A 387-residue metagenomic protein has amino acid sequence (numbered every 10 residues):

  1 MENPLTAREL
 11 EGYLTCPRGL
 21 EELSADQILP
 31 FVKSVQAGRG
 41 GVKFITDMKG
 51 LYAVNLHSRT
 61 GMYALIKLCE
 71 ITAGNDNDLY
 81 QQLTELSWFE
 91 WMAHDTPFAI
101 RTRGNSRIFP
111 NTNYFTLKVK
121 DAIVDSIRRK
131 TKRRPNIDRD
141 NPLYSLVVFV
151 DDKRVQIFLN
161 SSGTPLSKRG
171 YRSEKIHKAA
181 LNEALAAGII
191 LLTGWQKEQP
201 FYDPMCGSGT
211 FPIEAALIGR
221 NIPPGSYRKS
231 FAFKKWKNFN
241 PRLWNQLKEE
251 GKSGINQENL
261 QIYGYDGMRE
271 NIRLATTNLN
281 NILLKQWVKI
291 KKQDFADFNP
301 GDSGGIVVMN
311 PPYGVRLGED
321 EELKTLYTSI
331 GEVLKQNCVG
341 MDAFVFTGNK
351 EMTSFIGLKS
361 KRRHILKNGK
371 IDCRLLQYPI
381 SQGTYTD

Functional and structural regions predicted by a protein language model:
E2-P142: Non-catalytic nucleic-acid substrate-recognition regions in nucleic-acid-modifying enzymes
C16, D266, T347: Short beta-strand/turn micro-motifs composed of small residues that flank or help shape donor/cofactor-binding pockets
K49-L56, T164-K168, T384: Short, charged/polar, Gly/Pro-enriched secondary-structure boundary elements
R103, F149-L192: Class I S-adenosyl-L-methionine
N105-I108, T164-P165, P312-R316: A short, flexible beta-alpha/helix-coil linker loop
L181-N299, R316, D320-E322: Conserved S-adenosyl-L-methionine
Q293-D387: C-terminal catalytic and target-recognition region of SAM-dependent MTase-like enzymes, primarily methyltransferases
